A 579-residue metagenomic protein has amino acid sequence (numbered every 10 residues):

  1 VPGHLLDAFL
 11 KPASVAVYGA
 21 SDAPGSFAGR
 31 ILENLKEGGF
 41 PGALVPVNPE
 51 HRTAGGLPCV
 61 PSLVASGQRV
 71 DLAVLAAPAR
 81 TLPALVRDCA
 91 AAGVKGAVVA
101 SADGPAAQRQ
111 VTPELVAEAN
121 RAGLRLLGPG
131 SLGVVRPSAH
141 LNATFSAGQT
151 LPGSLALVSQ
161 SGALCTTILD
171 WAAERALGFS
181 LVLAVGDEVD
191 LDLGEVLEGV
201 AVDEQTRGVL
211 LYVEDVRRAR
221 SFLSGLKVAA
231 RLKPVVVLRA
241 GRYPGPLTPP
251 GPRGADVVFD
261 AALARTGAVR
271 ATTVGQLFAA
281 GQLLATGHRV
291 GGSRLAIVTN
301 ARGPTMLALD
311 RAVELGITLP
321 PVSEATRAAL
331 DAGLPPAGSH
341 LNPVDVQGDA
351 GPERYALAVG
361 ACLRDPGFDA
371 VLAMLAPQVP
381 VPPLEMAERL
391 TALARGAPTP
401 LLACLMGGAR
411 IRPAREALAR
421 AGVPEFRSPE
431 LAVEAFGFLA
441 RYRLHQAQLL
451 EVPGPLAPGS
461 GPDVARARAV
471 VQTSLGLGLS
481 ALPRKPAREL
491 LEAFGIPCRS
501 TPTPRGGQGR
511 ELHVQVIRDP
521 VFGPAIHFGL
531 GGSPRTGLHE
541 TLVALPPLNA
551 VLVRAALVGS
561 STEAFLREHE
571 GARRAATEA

Functional and structural regions predicted by a protein language model:
V1-A579: Catalytic-core regions of core metabolic enzymes, especially those transforming organic acids/acyl-group intermediates
